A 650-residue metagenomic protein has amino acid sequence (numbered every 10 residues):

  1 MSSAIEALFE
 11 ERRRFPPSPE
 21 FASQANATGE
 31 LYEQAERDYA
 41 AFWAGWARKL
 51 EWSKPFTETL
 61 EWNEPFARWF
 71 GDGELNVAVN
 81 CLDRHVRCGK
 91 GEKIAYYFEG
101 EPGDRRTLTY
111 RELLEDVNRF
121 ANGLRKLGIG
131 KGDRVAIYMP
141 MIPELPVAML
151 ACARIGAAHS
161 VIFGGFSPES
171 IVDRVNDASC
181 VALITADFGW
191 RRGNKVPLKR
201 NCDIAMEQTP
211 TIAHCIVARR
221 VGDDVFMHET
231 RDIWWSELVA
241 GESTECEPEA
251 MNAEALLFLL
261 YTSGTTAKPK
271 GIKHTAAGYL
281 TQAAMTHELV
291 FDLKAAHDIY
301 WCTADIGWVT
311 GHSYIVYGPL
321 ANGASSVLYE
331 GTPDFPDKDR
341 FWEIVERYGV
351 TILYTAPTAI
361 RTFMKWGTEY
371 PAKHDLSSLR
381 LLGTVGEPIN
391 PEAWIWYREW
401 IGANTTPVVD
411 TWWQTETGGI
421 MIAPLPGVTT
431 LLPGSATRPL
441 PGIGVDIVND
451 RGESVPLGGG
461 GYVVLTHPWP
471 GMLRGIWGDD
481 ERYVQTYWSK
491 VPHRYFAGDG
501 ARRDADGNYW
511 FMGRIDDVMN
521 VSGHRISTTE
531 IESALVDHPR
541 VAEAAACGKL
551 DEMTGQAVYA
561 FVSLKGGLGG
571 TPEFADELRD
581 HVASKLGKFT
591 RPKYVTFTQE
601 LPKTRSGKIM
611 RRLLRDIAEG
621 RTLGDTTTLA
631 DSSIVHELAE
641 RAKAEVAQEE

Functional and structural regions predicted by a protein language model:
E33, A78-V79, Y96-L150, S167-V172 (+2 more regions): Conserved AMP-binding/adenylate-forming core of the ANL superfamily
E92-I94, C215-V217, H228-Y261, K268 (+2 more regions): Conserved pre-ATP/AMP-binding loop-to-beta segment of ANL
N122, L150, R154-E237, G349 (+1 more regions): Structural core segment of the AMP-binding/adenylate-forming
M139, S160-N176, F188-L198, G278 (+3 more regions): ATP-dependent adenylate-forming carboxylate-activation enzymes
I162-D187, C202, D334, E346 (+9 more regions): AMP-binding/adenylate-forming catalytic core of the ANL superfamily
L280-I299, V309-I352, K365-W366: Conserved AMP-binding/adenylation subdomain of ANL enzymes
Y317, A321-A324, T351-T355, M364-L431 (+1 more regions): Gly/Ser/Thr-rich phosphate-binding loop
R438-G442, E453-Y487, I526, T622-L623: Conserved ATP/PPi-binding loop(s) of AMP-dependent carboxylate-activating enzymes
